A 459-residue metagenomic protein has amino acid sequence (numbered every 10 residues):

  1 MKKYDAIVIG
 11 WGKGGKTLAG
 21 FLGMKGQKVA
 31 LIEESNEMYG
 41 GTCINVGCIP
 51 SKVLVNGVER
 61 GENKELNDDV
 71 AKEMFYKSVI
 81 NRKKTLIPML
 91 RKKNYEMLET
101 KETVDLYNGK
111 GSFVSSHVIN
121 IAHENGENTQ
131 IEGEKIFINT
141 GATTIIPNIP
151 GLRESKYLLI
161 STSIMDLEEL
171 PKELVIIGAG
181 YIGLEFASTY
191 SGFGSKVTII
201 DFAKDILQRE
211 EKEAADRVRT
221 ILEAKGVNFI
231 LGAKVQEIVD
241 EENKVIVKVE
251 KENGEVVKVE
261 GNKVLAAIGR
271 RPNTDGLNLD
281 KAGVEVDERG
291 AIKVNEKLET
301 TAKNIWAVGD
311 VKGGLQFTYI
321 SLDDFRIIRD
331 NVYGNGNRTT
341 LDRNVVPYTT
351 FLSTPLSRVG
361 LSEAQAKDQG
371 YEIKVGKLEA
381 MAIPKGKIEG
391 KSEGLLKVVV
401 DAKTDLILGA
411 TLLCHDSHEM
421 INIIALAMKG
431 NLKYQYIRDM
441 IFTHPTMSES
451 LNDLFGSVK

Functional and structural regions predicted by a protein language model:
M1-G12, L170-G180: Beta1/beta-strand and adjacent pyrophosphate-binding region of the FAD-binding site in flavoprotein oxidoreductases
K2-Y4, F21-Q27, E33-L170, T198 (+6 more regions): Glycine-rich flavin
I7-I9, G111, I131-G141, I176-I177 (+3 more regions): Short hydrophobic core segments
I9-E37, T42, I49, V53-L54 (+2 more regions): Flexible, glycine-rich terminal cap/loop adjacent to redox cofactors in electron-transfer oxidoreductases
G15, G180-G183, S321: Catalytic nucleophile loop
C48, T140-I200, N228-F229, D280-A282 (+1 more regions): Glycine-rich dinucleotide-binding loop and its adjacent helix/turn
E154-L170, K258-V259, K263-N335: FAD-site-proximal beta/loop scaffold in flavoenzymes
E210-E211, V308-Q365, D439, H444-K459: A conserved FAD-binding loop/helix module that cradles the flavin
